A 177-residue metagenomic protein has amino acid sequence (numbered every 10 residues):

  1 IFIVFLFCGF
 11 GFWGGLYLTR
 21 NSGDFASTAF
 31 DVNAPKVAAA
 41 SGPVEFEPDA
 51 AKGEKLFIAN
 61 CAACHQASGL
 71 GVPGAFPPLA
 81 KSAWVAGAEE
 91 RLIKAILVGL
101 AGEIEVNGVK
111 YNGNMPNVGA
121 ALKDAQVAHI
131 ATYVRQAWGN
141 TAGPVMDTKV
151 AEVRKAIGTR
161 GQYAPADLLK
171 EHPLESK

Functional and structural regions predicted by a protein language model:
I1-V32: Extended surface/linker regions that mediate inter-domain or inter-protein docking in multi-component redox
S27-F57, G71-A75: Electrostatic cytochrome c docking/interface patches
E45-N60, E103-G113: Juxtamembrane/interfacial segments around transmembrane helices
D49-K52, A88, L92, Q126-V127 (+1 more regions): Stable alpha-helical elements in mature extracytoplasmic
G53-A67, M115, I130-V134: The canonical Cys-X-X-Cys-His
H65, L97-L100, W138: Protein kinase-like catalytic domain
L70-D124: Gly/Gly-Pro-rich "capping" loops immediately C-terminal to redox-active cysteine motifs in periplasmic/lumenal
V106-G113, N117-K177: Flexible coil segments in periplasmic/lumen-exposed cytochrome c-class electron-transfer proteins
